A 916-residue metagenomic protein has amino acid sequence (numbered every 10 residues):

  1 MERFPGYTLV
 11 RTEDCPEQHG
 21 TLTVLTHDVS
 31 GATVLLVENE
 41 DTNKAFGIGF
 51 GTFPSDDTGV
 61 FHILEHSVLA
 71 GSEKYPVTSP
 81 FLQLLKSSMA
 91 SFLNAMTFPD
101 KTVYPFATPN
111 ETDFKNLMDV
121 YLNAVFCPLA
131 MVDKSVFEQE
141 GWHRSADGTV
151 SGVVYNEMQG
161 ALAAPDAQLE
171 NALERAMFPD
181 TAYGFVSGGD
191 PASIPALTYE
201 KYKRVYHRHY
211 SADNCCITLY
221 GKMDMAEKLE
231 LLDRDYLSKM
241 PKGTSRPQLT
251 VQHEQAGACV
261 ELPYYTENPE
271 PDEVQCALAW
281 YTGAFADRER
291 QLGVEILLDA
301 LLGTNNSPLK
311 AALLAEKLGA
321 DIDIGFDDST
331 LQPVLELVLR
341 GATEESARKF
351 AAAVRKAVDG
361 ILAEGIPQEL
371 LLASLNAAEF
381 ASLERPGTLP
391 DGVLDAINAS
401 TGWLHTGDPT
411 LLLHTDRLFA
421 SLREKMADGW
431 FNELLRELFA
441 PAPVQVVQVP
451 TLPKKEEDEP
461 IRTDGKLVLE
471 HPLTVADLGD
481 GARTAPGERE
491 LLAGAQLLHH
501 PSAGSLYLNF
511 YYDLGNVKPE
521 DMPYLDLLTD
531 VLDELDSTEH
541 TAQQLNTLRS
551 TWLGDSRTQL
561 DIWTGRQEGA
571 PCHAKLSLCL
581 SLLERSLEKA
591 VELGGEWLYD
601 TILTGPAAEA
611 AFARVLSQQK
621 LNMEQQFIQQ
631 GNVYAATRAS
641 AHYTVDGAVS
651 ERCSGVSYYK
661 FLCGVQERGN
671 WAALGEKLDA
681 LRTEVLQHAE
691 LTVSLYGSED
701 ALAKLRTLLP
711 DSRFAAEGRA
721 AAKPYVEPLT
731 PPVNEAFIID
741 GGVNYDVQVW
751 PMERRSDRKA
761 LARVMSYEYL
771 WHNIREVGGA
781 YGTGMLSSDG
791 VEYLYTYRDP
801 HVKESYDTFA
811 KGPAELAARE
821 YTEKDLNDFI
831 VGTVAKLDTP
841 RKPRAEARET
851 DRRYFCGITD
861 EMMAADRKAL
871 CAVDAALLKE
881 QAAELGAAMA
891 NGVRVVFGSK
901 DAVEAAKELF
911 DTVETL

Functional and structural regions predicted by a protein language model:
M1-A45: Non-catalytic terminal extensions that flank enzyme cores
V37-E40, G47-G49, Y155, Q159 (+10 more regions): His/Glu-based metal-binding/catalytic segments typifying zinc-dependent metallopeptidases
N43-F53, S79-C127, K134-E140, A167-A192 (+10 more regions): M16 family metallopeptidases and their MPP-like homologs
T58-A70, M522, D526-D530: Active-site recognition of the HExxH zinc-binding catalytic motif
F92, K203-H207, P263-T266, L309 (+10 more regions): Generic recognition of flexible, low-complexity loop/linker segments
R144-N214, T218-Y236, M240-Y265, E270-D272: Hydrophobic, small-residue-rich alpha-helical packing segments that form membrane-like cores
E200-D235, D646, S650-G655, L674-L709 (+1 more regions): Non-catalytic, conformational "gating/processing" segments within enzyme and secreted inhibitor domains
A427-K454: Extended, domain-scale alpha-helical bundle/helix-rich regions
